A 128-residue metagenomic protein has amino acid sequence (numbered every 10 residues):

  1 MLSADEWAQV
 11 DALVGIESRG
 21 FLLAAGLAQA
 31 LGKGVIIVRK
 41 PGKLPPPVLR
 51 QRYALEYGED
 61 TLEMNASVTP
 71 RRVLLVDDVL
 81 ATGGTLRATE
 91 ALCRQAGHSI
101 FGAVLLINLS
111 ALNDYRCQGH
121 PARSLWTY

Functional and structural regions predicted by a protein language model:
M1-V10, N65: Active-site-facing substrate-recognition patch
Q9-E17: Short glycine-rich phosphate-binding loop at a beta-alpha junction
D11, R71, F101: Conserved acidic residues
G15, L75-V76: Generic enzyme active-site microenvironment
L22-L31, E90: Short Gly/Thr/Asp-enriched flexible loops that form oxyanion-binding sites at enzyme active sites
K33-L74: Short, glycine/charge-rich flexible loops or terminal/linker lids adjacent to PRPP-binding catalytic cores
D78, G83: Conserved G/P- and acidic residue-centered "switch" motifs that form tight phosphate/ATP-binding loops in soluble
R87-Y128: PRPP-dependent phosphoribosyltransferase catalytic core
